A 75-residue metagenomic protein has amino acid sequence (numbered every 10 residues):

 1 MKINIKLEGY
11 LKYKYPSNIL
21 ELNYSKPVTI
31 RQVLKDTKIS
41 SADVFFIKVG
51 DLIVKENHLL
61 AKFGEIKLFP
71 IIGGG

Functional and structural regions predicted by a protein language model:
M1-G74: Ubiquitin-like/PB1-type beta-grasp interaction modules and other compact soluble beta-rich domains
